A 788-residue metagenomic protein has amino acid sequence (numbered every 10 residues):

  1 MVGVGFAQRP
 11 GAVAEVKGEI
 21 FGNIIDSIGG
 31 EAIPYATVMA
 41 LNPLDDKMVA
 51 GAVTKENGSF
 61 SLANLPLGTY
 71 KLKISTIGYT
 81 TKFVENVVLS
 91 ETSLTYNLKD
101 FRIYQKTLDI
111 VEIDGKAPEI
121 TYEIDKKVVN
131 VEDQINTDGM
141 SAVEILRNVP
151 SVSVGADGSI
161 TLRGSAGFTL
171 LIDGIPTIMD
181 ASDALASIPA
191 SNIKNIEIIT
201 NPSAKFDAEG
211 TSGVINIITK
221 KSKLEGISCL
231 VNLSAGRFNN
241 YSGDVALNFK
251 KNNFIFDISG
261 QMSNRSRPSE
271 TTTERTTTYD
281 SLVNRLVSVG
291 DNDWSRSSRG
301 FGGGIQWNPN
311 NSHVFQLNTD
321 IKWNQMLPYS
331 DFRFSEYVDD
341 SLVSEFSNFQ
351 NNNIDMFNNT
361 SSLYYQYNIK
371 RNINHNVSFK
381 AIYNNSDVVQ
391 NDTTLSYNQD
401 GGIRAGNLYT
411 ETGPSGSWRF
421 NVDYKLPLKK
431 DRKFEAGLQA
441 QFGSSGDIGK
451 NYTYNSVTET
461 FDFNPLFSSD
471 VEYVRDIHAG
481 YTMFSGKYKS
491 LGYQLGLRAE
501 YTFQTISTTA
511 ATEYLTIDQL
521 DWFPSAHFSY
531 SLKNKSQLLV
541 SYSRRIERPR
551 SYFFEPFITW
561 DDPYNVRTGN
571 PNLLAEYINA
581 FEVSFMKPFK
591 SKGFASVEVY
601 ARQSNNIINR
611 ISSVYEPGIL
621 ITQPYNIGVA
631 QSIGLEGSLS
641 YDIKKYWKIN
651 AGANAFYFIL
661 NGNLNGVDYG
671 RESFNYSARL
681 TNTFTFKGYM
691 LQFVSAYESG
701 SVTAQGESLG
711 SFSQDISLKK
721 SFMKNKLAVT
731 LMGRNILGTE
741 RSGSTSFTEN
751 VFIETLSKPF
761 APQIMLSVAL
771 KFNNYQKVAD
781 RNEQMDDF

Functional and structural regions predicted by a protein language model:
R9-A12, I25, G29, T37-L41 (+5 more regions): Short, acidic, small-residue-rich periplasmic hinge/interaction motif at the N-terminus of Gram-negative outer-membrane
P43-S59: Short, acidic Ser/Thr/Gly-rich low-complexity loop/linker segments typical of extracellular and cell-surface proteins
A63, A142, N148, I175-T200: Short acidic/polar hinge/loop motifs at secondary-structure boundaries that mediate gating or recognition
D100, A142-I145, I160, D183-A184 (+3 more regions): N-terminal periplasmic accessory domains that precede and gate Gram-negative outer-membrane beta-barrel machines
A208-I215, K223-E274, R296-R299: Outer-membrane beta-barrel translocator/receptor signature
G213, I217-V231, S298-G303, N324 (+9 more regions): Surface-exposed extracellular loop regions of Gram-negative outer-membrane beta-barrel proteins
V289, S417-N421, D462-S469, N570 (+3 more regions): Outer membrane beta-barrel strand-and-loop segments of large Gram-negative receptors, especially TonB-dependent
D387, F503-T505, N534-A580, A601-T622 (+1 more regions): Surface-exposed extracellular loop regions of Gram-negative outer-membrane beta-barrel proteins, predominantly
